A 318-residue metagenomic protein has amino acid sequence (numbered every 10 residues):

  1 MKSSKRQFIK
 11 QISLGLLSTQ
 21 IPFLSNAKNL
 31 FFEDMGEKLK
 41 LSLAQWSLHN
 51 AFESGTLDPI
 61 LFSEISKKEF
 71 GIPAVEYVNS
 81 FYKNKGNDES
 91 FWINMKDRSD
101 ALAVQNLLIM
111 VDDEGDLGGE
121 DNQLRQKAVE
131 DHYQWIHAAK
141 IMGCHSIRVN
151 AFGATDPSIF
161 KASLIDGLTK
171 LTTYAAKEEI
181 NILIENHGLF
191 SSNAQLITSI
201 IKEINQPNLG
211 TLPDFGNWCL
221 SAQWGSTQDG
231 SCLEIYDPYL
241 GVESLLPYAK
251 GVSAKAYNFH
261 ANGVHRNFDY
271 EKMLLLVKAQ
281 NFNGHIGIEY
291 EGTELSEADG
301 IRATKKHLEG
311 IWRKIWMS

Functional and structural regions predicted by a protein language model:
M1-L17: N-terminal secretory signal peptides and thylakoid transit peptides that target proteins across membranes
I12-I21, F31-E33, E64, D97-P213 (+2 more regions): Active-site acidic/histidine proton-transfer and metal-coordination neighborhood in alpha/beta enzyme cores
F23-S54: C-terminal segment of N-terminal export signals and the immediately downstream linker at the start of the mature
L39-Q45, P73-Y77, N106-V111, I147-V149 (+4 more regions): Hydrophobic faces of well-ordered beta-strands that scaffold small-molecule active sites in alpha/beta enzyme cores
L43, S66, A128, A139 (+5 more regions): Conserved, mostly hydrophobic/aromatic
D58-V78, G143: Catalytic domains of carbohydrate-active enzymes, especially glycoside hydrolases
A74-V75, T169-L275: Acidic/histidine-rich catalytic cores of soluble enzymes
E76-K96, A151-T155: Glycine-rich, proline-tolerant flexible connector loops at the mouths of alpha/beta enzymes
